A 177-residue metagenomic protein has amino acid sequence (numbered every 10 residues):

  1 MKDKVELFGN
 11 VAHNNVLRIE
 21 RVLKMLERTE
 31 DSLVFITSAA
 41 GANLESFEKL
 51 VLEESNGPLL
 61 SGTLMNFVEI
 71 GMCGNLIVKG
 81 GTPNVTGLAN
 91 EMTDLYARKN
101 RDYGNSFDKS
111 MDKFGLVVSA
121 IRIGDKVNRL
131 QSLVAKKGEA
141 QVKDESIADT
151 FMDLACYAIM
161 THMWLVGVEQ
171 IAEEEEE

Functional and structural regions predicted by a protein language model:
M1-E177: Intrinsically disordered, low-complexity regulatory regions that flank transcription factor DNA-binding cores
